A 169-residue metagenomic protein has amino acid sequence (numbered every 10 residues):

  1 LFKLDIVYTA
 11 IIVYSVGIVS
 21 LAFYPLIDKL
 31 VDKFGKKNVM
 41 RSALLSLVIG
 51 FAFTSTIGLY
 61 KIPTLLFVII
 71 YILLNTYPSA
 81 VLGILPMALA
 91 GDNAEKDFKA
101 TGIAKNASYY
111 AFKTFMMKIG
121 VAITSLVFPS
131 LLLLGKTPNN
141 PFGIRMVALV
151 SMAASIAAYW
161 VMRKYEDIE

Functional and structural regions predicted by a protein language model:
L1-E169: Membrane-embedded alpha-helical bundles of multi-pass transporters/translocases, especially carrier/permease families
